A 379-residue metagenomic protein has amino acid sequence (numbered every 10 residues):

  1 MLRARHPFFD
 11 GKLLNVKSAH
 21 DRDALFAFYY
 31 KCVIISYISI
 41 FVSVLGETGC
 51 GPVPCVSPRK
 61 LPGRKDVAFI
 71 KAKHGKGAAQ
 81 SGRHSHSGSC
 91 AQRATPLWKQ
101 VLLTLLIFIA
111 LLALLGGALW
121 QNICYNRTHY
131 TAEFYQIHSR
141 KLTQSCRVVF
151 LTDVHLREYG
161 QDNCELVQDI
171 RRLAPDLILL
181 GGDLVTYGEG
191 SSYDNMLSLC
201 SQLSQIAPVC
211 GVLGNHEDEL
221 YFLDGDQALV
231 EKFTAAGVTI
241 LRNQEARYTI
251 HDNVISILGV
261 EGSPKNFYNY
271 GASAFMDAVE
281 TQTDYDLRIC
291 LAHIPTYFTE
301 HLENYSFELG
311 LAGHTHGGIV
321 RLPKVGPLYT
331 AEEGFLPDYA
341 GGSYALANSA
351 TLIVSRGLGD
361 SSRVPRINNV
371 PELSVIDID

Functional and structural regions predicted by a protein language model:
M1-F8, N15-Y30, E47-P52, D66 (+1 more regions): Positively charged N-terminal leader segments that act as targeting/secretion signals
Y29-S43, P54, F69-K71: Short, positively charged and aromatic/hydrophobic N-terminal segments
G63-R64, A68-L142: N-terminal membrane-anchoring alpha-helices
F134-V149, V238, E245-L258, T283-L287 (+1 more regions): Beta-strand-turn-beta hairpins that frame and shape the catalytic cleft of phosphate-ester-processing enzymes
S145-E231, A235-T239: Membrane-embedded segments
L151-T152, I178-D183, V209-N215, L241-N243 (+3 more regions): Active-site neighborhood of phospho(di)ester-bond hydrolases with catalytic His/Asp-centered motifs
D224-V238, I250-A292, F298-E300, R363-R366: Binuclear metal-dependent hydrolase catalytic cores centered on His/Asp/Glu-rich metal-binding motifs
P295-S374: Conserved beta-sheet core of the metallophosphoesterase superfamily
